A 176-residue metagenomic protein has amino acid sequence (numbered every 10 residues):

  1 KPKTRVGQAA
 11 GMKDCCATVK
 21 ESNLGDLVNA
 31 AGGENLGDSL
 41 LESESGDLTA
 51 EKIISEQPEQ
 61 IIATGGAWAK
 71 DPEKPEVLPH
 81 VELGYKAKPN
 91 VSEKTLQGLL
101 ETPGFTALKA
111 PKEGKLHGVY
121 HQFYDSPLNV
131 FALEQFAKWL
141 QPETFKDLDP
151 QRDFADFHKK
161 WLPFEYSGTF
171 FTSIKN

Functional and structural regions predicted by a protein language model:
K1-N176: N-terminal ligand-binding lobe of clamshell/alpha-beta domains
